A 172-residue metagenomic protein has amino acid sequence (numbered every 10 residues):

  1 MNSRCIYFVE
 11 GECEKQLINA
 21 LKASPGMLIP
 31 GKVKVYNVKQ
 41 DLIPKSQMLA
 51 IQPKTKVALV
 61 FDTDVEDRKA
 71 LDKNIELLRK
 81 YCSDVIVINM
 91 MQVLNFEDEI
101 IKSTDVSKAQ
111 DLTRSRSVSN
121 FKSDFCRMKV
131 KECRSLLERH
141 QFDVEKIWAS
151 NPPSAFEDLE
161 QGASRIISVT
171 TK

Functional and structural regions predicted by a protein language model:
N2, K15-K32, K45-K56, V65-K172: C-terminal accessory helical subdomains adjacent to catalytic cores in phosphodiester- and nucleotide-handling enzymes
I6-E10: Short hydrophobic beta-strand that contains or immediately precedes a catalytic carboxylate
Y36-Q40: Conserved helicase motor
D62: Cys-dependent condensing catalytic cores that perform Claisen condensation/acyl-transfer in fatty-acid/polyketide
